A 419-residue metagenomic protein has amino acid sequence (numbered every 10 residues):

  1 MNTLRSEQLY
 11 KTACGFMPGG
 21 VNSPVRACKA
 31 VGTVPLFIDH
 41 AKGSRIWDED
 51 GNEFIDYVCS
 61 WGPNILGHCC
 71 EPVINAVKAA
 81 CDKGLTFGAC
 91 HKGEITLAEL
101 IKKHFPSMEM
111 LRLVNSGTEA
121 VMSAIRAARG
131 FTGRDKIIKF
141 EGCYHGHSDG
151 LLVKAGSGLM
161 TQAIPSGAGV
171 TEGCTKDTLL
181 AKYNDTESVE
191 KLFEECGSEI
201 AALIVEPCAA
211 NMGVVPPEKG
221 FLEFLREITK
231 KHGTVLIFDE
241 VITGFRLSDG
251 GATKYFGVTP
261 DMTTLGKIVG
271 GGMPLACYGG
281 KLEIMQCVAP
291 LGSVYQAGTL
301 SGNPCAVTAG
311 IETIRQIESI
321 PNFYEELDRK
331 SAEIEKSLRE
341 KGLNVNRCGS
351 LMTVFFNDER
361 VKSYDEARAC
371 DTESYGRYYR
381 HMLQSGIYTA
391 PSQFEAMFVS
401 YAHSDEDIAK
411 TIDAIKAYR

Functional and structural regions predicted by a protein language model:
M1-R419: Conserved N-terminal phosphate-binding loop of PLP-dependent enzymes in the Aspartate aminotransferase
